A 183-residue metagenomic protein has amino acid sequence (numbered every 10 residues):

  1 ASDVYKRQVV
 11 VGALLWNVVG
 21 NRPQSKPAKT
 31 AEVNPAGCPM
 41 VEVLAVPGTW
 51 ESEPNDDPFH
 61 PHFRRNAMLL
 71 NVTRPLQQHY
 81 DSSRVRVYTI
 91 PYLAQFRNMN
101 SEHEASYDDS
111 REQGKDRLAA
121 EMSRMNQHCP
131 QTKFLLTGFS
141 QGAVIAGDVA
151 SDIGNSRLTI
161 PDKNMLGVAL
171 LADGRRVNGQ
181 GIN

Functional and structural regions predicted by a protein language model:
A1-Y5: Short, small-residue-biased leader/transition segments that mark boundaries at the very start of proteins
V10-P35: C-terminal region of N-terminal signal peptides and the immediate post-cleavage residues of exported proteins
V33-A36, A45-V46, E51-T89, A94-N98 (+3 more regions): Surface cap/lid and interfacial helix-loop subdomains adjacent to catalytic sites that gate substrate access
P39-V41: Extreme N-terminal starter segment of soluble prokaryotic enzymes
N98-A105: Cap/lid segment of the alpha/beta-hydrolase catalytic domain
Y107, G147: Cell wall/extracellular polymer interaction/catalysis modules
G138-G142, A146: Gly/Ala-rich beta-loop-alpha elbow adjacent to hydrolase catalytic centers
